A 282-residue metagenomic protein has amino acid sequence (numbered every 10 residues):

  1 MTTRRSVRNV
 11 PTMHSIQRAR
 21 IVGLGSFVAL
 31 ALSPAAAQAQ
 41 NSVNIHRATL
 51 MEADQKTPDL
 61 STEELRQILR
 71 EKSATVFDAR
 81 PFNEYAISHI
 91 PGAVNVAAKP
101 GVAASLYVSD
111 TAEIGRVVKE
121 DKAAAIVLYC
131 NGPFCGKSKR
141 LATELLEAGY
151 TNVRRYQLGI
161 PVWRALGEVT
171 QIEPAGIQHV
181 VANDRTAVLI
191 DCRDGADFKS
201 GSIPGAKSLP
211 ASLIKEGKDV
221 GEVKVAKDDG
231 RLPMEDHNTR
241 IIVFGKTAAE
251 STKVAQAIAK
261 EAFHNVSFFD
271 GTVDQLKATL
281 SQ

Functional and structural regions predicted by a protein language model:
T2-R5, H14, A35-L60, A86-L128 (+2 more regions): Rhodanese-like catalytic fold shared by cysteine-dependent sulfurtransferases and DSP/PTP-type phosphatases
T3-L24: Bacterial N-terminal signal peptides that target proteins for export
V22-S33: Bacterial N-terminal signal peptides
L65-I68: Post-signal-peptide N-terminal segment of Sec-exported extracytoplasmic proteins
K72-A74: Generic signature of mature, soluble extracytoplasmic domains
V76-D78, L189-D191: Structural scaffold elements adjacent to functional motifs in cytosolic proteins
R80-F82: Secreted/periplasmic proteins that engage bacterial cell-wall peptidoglycan
